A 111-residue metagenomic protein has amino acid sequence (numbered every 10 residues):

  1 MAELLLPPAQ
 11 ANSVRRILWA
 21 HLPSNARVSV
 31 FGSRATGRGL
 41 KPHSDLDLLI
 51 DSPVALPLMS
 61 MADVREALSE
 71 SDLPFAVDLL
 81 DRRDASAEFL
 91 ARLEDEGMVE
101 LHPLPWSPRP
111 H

Functional and structural regions predicted by a protein language model:
M1-S29, A35-P42, D51-H111: Catalytic core of pol beta-like nucleotidyltransferases
S44-L46: Short, conserved active-site loops that position catalytic residues or coordinate cofactors/metal ions across diverse
